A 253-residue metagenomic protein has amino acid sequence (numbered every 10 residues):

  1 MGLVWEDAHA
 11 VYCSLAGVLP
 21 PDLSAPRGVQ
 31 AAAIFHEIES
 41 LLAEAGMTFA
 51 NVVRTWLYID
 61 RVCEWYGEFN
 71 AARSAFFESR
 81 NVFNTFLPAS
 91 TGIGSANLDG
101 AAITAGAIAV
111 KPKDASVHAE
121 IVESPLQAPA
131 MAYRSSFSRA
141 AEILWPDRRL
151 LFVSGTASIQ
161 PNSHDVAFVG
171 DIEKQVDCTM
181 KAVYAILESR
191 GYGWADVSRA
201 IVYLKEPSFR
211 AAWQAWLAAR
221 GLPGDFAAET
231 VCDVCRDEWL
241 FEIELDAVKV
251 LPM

Functional and structural regions predicted by a protein language model:
M1-M253: N-terminal presequence-like segments and the immediate start of the first folded domain
